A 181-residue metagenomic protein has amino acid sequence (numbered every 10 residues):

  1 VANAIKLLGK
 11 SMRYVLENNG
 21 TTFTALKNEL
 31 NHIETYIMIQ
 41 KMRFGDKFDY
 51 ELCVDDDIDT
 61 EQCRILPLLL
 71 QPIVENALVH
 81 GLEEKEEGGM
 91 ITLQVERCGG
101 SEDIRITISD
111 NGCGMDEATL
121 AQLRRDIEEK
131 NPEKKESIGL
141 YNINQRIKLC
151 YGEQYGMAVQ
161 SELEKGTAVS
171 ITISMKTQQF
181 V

Functional and structural regions predicted by a protein language model:
V1-Q160, A168, T172: Two-component histidine phosphotransfer core
S174-Q178: Two-component histidine kinase transmitter core
